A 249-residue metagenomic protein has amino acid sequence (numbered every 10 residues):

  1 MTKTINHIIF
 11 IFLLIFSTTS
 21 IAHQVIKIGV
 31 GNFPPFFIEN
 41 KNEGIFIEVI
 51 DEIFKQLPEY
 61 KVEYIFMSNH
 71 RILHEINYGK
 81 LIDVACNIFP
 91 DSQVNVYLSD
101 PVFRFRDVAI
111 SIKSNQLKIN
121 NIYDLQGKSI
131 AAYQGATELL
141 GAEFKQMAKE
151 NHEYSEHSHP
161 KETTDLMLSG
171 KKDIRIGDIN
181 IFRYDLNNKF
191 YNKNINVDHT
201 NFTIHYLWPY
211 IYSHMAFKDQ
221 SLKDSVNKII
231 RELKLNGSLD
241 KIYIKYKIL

Functional and structural regions predicted by a protein language model:
S17-T19: N-terminal signal peptide c-region/cleavage motif recognized by signal peptidases
A22-N95, E156, N236, K245-Y246: Extracytoplasmic small-molecule ligand-binding "clamshell" domains of the periplasmic binding protein/Venus flytrap
V25-I38, I122-L139, I174: Short loop->beta-strand "edge-of-pocket" segments that line small-molecule binding or catalytic clefts across diverse
V30-F33, F105-D107, N192-N227, R231 (+1 more regions): Periplasmic-binding protein-like
I47-L57, Y123-S129, G135-A136, Y212-K245 (+1 more regions): Extended ligand-binding regions for polar small-molecule ligands
I50-P58, D100-P101, Q134-S158, Y184-N196 (+1 more regions): Ligand-binding cleft/hinge of the Venus flytrap
Y64-D124, T137-L140, T203-L207: Acidic, polar ligand-binding/catalytic clefts
I65-F66, H70-I82, Y97, Y123 (+2 more regions): Short helices/loops that flank or line small-molecule/ion binding pockets
